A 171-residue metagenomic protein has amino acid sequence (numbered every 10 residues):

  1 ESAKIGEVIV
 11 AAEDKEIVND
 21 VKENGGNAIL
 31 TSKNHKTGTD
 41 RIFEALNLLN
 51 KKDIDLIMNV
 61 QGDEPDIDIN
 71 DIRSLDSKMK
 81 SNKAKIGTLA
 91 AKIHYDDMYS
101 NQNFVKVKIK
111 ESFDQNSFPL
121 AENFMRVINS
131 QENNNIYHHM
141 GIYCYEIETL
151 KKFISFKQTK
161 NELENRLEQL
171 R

Functional and structural regions predicted by a protein language model:
E1-A12: N-terminal glycine-rich phosphate-binding loop and ensuing alpha1 helix
I5, K52-I54, S81-K85: Short, high-confidence coil segments that cap the C-terminus of an alpha-helix and link into the following beta-strand
V8-V10, I57, G87, A121: Hydrophobic/aromatic residues located in beta-strands of well-ordered beta-sheets within soluble catalytic
I9, K15-V60, E64-S74: Short phosphate-binding loop-to-helix
A12-E13, I67, Y145, L167: A conserved hydrophobic position in a structured secondary element of the catalytic/binding core that shapes
D68-T159: Conserved core of the sugar-phosphate nucleotidyltransferase
L163-R171: A short, conserved alpha-helix in the catalytic core of glycosyltransferases
